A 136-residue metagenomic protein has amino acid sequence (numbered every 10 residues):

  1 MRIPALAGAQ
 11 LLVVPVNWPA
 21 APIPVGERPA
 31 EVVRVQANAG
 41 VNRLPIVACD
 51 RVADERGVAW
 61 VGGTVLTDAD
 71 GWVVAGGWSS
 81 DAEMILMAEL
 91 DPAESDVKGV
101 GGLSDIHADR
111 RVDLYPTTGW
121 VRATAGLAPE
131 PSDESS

Functional and structural regions predicted by a protein language model:
M1-M84: CN hydrolase (nitrilase-like) catalytic-core segments centered on the catalytic cysteine and neighboring Lys/Glu
P45, R51-S136: C-terminal beta-strand edge segments of enzyme domains
